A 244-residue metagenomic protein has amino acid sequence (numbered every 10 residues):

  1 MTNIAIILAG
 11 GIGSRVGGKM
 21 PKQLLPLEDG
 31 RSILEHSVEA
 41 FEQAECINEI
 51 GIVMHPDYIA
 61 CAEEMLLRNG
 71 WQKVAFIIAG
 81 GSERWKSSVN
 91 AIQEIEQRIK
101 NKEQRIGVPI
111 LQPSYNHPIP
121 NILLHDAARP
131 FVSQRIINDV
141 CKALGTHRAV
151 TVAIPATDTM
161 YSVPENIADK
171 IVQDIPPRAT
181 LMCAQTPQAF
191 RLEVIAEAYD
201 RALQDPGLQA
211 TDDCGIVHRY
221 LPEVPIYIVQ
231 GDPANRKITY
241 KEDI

Functional and structural regions predicted by a protein language model:
T2-A60: N-terminal glycine-rich phosphate-binding loop and ensuing alpha1 helix
A5-I7, G51-I52, L124, A149-V152 (+1 more regions): Structural beta-sheet core signal
I7, L34, A91, H125-D126 (+3 more regions): Residue-level signal for inorganic ion chemistry
V16, A62-L66, V140, I195: Hydrophobic packing residues within well-ordered alpha-helices of enzyme cores
E35-E103, G107-I119, D205-P206: Conserved N-terminal catalytic core of the sugar/cofactor nucleotidyltransferase
S82, L181-I244: Conserved alpha/beta core of the MobA/IspD/sugar-nucleotide pyrophosphorylase nucleotidyltransferase superfamily
E83-N166, Q185: Conserved beta-loop-beta/alpha segment of the NTase-like Rossmann-fold superfamily that binds/positions NTPs
S162-T186: Short, flexible, basic/aromatic active-site loop/helix in glycosyltransferases
